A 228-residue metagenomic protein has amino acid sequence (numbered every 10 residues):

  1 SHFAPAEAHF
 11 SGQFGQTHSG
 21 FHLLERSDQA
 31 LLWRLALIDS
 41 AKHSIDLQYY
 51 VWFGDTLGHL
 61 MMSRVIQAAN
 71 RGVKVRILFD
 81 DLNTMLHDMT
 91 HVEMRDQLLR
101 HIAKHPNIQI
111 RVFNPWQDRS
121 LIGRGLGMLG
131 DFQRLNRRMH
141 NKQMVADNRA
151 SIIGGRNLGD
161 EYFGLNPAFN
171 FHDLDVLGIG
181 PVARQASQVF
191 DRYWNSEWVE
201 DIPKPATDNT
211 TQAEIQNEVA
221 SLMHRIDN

Functional and structural regions predicted by a protein language model:
A4, H9-A41, V51-N228: HKD-type phospholipase D/PLD-like phosphodiesterase module
I45: Active-site microenvironments that recognize anionic phosphate/pyrophosphate groups
